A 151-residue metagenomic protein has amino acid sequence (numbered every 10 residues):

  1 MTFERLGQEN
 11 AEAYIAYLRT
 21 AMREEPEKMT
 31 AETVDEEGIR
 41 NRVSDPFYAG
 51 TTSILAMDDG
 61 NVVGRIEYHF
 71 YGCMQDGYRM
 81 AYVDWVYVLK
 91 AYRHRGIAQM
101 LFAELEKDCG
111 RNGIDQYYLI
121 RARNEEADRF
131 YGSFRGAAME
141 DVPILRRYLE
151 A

Functional and structural regions predicted by a protein language model:
M1-A16: A short beta-loop-alpha structural element at the N-terminal edge of CoA-dependent acyl/N-acetyltransferase catalytic
Q8, M22-R42: Conserved GNAT-fold acetyl-CoA-binding loop/helix
V43-L55: A short helix-loop-beta-strand connector motif used in the catalytic cores of GNAT acetyltransferases and, in some
L55, N61-F70, Y82, Y87: Conserved beta-strand in the GNAT
V88, H94-K107, S133: Conserved acetyl-CoA-binding loop-helix of GNAT-fold acetyltransferases
F102, C109-A122: Conserved GNAT acetyl-CoA-binding A-motif
Y118-D128, R146-L149: Conserved beta-strand-loop-alpha-helix junction that forms the acyl-donor binding cleft
R123, G132-D141: Conserved acetyl-CoA-binding loop of GNAT-fold acetyltransferases
